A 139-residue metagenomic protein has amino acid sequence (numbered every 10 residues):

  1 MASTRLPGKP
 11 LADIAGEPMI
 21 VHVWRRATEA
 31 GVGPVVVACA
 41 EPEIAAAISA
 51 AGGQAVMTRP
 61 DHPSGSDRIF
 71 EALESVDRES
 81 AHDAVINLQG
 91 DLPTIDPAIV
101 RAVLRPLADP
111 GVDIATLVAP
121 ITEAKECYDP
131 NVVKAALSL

Functional and structural regions predicted by a protein language model:
M1, C39, Q89, V118-A119: Short beta-strand/turn micro-motifs composed of small residues that flank or help shape donor/cofactor-binding pockets
M1-C39: N-terminal glycine-rich phosphate-binding loop and ensuing alpha1 helix
A15, R59, V118: Residues at the C-termini of beta-strands that transition into short coil/loop
T28, E74-R78, A108: Residue-level signal for alpha-helix termini/capping positions
V32, S80-H82, D109-D113: Short, high-confidence coil segments that cap the C-terminus of an alpha-helix and link into the following beta-strand
V36, P42-L88, L92-A102: Short phosphate-binding loop-to-helix
I95-L139: Conserved core of the sugar-phosphate nucleotidyltransferase
